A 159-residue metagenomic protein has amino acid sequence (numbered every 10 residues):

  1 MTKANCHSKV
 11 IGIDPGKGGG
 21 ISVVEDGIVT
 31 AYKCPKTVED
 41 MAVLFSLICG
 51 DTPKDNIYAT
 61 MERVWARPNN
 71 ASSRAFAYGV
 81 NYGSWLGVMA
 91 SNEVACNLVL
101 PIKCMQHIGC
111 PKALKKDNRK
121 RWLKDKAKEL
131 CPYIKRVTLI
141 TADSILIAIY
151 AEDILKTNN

Functional and structural regions predicted by a protein language model:
M1-N159: Phosphate- and other anionic-substrate recognition elements at nucleic-acid/protein interfaces
